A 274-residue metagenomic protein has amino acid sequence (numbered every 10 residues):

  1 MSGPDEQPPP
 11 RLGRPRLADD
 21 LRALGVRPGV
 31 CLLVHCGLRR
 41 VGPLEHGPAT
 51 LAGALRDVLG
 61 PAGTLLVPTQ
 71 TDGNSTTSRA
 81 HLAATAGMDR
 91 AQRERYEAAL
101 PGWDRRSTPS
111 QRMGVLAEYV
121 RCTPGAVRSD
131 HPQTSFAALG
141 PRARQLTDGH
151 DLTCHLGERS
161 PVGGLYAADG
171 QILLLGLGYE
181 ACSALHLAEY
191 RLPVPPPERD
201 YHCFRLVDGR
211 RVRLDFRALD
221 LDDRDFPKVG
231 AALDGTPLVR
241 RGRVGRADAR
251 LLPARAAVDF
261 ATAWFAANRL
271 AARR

Functional and structural regions predicted by a protein language model:
M1-R274: N-terminal and secondary-structure boundary signal
